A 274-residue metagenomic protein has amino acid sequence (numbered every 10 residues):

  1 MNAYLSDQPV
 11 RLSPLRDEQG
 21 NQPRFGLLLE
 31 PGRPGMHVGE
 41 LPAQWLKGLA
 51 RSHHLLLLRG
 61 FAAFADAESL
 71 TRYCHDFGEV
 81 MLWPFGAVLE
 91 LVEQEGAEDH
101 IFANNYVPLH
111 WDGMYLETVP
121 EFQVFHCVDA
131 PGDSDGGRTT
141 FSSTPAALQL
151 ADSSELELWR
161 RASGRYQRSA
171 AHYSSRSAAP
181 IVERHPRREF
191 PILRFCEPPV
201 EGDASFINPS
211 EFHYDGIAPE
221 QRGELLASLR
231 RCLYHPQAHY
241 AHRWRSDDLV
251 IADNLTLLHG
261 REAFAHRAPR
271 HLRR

Functional and structural regions predicted by a protein language model:
M1-H37, R51, V92-S246, I251-R274: Active-site environment of non-heme Fe oxygenases that use a 2-His-1-carboxylate facial triad
G60-A62: Structural motif
S69: Classical protein tyrosine phosphatase
R72-H75: Short Gly/aromatic-enriched secondary-structure transition segments
F77-F85: Beta-solenoid repeat scaffold
